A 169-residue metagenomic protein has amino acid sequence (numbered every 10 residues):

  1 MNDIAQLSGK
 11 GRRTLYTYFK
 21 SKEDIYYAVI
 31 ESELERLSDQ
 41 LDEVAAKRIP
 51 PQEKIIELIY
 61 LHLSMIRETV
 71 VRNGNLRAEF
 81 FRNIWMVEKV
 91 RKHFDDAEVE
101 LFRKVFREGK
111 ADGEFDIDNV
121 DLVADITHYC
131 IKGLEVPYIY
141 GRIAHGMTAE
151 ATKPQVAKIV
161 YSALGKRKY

Functional and structural regions predicted by a protein language model:
M1-D24, A28: Helix-turn-helix
Y26, I30, L34, E88-V99 (+2 more regions): Amphipathic, non-transmembrane alpha-helical scaffold segments
A28, S32, D42-E68, V123-T127 (+1 more regions): Hydrophobic alpha-helical connector segments
R36, L61-T69, N83, C130-P137 (+1 more regions): Phosphate/oxyanion-binding loops and surfaces in catalytic or ligand/nucleic-acid-binding neighborhoods
V44, N73-F80, Y138-R142: Secondary-structure edge/capping motif, primarily at the C-terminal ends of alpha-helices and the immediately following
L63-R103, A111: Short secondary-structure transition hinges
E100-D112, Y129-Y169: C-terminal peripheral helix-coil segments that are non-catalytic and often amphipathic
D116, V120-A124: Membrane-interface starts of transmembrane alpha-helices
